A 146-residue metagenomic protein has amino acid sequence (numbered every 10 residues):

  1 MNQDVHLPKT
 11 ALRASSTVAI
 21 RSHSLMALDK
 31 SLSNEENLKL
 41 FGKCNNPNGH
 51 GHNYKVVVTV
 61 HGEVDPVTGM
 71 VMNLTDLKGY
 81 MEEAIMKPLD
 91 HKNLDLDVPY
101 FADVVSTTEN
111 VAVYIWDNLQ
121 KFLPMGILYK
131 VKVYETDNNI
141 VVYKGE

Functional and structural regions predicted by a protein language model:
M1-E146: Charge-rich, low-complexity N-terminal segments
